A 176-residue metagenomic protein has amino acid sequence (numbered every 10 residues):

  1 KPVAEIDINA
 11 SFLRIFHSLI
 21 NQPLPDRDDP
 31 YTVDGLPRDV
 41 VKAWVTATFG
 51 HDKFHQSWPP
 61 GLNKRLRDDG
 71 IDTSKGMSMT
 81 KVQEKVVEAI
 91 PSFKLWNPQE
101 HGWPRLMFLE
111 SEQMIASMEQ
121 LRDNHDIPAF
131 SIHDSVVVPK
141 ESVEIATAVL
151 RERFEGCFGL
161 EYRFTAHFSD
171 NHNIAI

Functional and structural regions predicted by a protein language model:
K1-H101: Helical catalytic core of nucleic-acid polymerases
A4-I6, D39, I115, L121-R122 (+1 more regions): Catalytic phosphate/metal-binding cores of nucleic-acid and nucleotide-processing enzymes, i.e., regions that mediate
D7-I8, V45, P128-P139: Catalytic palm active-site di-aspartate
H17, G50, E119-D126, R151 (+1 more regions): Hydrophobic alpha-helix feature that most strongly marks membrane-spanning transmembrane helices and their immediate
V41, E110, A146: Hydrophobic (often cysteine-bearing) scaffold residues that line and stabilize catalytic clefts of nucleotide/cofactor
E100-L109, E141: Short, contiguous acidic/charged loop-to-helix segments that flank catalytic cores in large enzymes
R105-N124: Short amphipathic alpha-helix segments
V143-I176: Polymerase palm active-site segment centered on the conserved acidic dipeptide of motif C
